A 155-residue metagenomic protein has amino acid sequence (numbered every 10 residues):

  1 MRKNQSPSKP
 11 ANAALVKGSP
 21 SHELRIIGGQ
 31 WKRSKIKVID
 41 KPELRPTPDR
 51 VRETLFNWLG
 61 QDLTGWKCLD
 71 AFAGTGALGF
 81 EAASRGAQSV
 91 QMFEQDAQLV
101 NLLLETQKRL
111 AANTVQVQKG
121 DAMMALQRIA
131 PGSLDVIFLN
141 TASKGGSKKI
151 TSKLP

Functional and structural regions predicted by a protein language model:
M1-P155: Class I S-adenosyl-L-methionine-dependent methyltransferase catalytic core
